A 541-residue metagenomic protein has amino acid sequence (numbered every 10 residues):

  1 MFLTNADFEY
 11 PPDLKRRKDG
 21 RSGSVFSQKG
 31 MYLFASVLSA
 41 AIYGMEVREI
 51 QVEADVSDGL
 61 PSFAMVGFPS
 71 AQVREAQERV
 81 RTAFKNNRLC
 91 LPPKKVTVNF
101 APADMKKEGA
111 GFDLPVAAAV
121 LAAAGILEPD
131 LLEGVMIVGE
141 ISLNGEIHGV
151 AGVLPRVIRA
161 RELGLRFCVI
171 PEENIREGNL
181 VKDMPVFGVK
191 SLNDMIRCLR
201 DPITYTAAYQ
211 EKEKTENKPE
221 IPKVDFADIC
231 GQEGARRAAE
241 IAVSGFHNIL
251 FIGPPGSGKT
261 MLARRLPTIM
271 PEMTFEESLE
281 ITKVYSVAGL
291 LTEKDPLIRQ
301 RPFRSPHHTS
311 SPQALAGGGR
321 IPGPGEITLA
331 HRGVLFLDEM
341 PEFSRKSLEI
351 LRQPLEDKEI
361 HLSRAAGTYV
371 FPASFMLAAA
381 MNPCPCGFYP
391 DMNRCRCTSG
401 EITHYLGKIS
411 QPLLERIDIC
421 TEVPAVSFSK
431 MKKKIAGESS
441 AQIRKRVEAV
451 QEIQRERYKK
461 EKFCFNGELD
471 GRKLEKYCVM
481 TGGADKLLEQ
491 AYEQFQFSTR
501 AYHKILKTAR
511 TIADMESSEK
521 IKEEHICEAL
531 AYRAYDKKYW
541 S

Functional and structural regions predicted by a protein language model:
F2-D19, S24-L250, S257-T260, I298 (+3 more regions): Peripheral, non-AAA+ core regions of ATP-driven protein-machinery
I50-V56, L315, D418-E422: Short beta-strand elements
Q72-Q77, C90-P92, N99-G109, I321-P322 (+1 more regions): Basic, amphipathic alpha-helical bundle interface domains used for macromolecular binding and assembly
V138, L337-M340: Hydrophobic residues in beta-strands of the RecA-like P-loop NTPase core, especially within AAA+ ATPase
E240, P302, Q313-V334: Conserved alpha-helical scaffold flanking the Walker A/P-loop in AAA+ ATPase domains
F251-L290: Walker A/P-loop
G253, G317, E339: The Walker A (P-loop) glycine that initiates the GxxxxGKT/S ATP-binding motif of P-loop NTPases
